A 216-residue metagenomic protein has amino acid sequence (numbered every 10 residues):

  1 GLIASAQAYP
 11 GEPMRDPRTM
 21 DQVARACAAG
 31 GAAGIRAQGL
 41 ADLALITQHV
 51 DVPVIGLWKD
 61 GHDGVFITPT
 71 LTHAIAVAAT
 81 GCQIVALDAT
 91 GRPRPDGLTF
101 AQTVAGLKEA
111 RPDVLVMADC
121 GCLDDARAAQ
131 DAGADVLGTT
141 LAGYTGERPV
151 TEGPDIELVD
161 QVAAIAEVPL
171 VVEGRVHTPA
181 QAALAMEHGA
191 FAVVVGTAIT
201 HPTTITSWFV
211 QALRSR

Functional and structural regions predicted by a protein language model:
G1-A4, V50-D63, T103, K108-G121 (+1 more regions): Short beta-strand/loop segments at the ligand-binding rim of alpha/beta enzyme cores
G1-M14: N-terminal amphipathic alpha-helix/helix-capping segment at the start of soluble metabolic enzymes
Q7-Y9, A29, W58-G61, T80-R94 (+2 more regions): Glycine-rich phosphate-binding active-site loops on the catalytic face of alpha/beta enzymes
M14-P17, I35-I55, G64-T72, A89-L107 (+4 more regions): Active-site-adjacent beta->alpha loops and helix N-cap segments on the catalytic face of soluble alpha/beta enzymes
M20, D63-A79, G121-D135, V168 (+2 more regions): Catalytic cores of alpha/beta
V23-R36, T80: Catalytic domains of carbohydrate-active enzymes, especially glycoside hydrolases
G34-G39, L43, I55-L57, Q83-D88 (+3 more regions): Short beta-strand segments at enzyme active-site cores
